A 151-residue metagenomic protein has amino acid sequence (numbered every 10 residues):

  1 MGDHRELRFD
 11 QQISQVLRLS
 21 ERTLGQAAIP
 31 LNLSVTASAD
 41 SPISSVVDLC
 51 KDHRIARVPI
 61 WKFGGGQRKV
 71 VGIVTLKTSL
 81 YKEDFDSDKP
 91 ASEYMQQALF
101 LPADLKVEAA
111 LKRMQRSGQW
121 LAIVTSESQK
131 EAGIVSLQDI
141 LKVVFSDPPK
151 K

Functional and structural regions predicted by a protein language model:
M1-K151: Soluble cytosolic regulatory domains appended to membrane proteins
